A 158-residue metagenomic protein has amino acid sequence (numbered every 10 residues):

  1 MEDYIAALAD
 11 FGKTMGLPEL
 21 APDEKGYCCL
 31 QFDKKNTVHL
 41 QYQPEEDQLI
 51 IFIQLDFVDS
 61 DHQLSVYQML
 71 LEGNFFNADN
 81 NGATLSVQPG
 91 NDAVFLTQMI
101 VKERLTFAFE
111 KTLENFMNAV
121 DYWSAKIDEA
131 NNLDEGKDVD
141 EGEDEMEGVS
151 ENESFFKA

Functional and structural regions predicted by a protein language model:
M1-V38: Charge-rich, low-complexity N-terminal segments
F11-T14, M69-N77, T112-K126: Conserved short hydrophobic interaction patches
C28, D47-L49, D92-V94: Hydrophobic residues embedded in beta-strands of well-ordered beta-sheets
D33, P44-E46, P89: A generic beta-sheet turn/junction motif
H39-Y42, E46-F57: A short acidic-to-branched-hydrophobic micro-motif
Q54-G90: Short, internal acidic amphipathic alpha-helical interface segments that mediate docking to partner proteins
A83-E114, D121-D140: Well-ordered alpha/beta subsegment
D128-A158: Short, highly charged C-terminal tails/helix-capping segments
